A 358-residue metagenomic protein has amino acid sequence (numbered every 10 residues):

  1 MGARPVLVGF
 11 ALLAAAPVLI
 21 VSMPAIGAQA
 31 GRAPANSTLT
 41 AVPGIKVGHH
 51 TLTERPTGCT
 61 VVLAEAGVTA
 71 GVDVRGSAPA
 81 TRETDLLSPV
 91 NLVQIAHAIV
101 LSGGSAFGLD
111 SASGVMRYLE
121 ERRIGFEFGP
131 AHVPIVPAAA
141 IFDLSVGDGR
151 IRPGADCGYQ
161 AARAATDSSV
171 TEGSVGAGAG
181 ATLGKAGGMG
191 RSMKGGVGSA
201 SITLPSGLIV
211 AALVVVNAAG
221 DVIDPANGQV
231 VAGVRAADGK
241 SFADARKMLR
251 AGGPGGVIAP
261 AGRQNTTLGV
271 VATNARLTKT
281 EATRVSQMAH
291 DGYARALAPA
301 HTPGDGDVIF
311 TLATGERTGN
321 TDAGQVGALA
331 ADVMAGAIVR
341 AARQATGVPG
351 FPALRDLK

Functional and structural regions predicted by a protein language model:
M1-A3: N-terminal secretory signal peptides that target proteins for export/translocation
P5-L12, V333: Small-residue packing motifs within transmembrane alpha-helices
G9-V21: Bacterial N-terminal signal peptides
V21-A30: Signal peptide processing junction and immediate N-terminal pro/mature segment of secreted/exported proteins
G31-A106, D110, E121-K358: A structural signal for small-residue-enriched, beta-sheet-centric alpha/beta enzyme cores and oligomeric scaffold folds
